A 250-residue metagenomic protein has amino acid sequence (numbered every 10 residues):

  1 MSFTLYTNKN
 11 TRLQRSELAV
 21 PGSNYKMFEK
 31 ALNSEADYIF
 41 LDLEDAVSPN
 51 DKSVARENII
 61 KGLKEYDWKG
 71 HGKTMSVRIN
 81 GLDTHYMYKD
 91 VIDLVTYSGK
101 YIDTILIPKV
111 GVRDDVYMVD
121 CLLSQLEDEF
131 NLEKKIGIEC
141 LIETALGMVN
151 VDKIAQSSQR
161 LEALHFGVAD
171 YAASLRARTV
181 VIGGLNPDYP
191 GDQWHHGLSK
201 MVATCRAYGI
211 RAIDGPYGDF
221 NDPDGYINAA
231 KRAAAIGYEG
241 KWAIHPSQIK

Functional and structural regions predicted by a protein language model:
M1-K250: Expand to "…catalyze enediolate/carbanion chemistry for C-C bond making/breaking, isomerization, decarboxylation
